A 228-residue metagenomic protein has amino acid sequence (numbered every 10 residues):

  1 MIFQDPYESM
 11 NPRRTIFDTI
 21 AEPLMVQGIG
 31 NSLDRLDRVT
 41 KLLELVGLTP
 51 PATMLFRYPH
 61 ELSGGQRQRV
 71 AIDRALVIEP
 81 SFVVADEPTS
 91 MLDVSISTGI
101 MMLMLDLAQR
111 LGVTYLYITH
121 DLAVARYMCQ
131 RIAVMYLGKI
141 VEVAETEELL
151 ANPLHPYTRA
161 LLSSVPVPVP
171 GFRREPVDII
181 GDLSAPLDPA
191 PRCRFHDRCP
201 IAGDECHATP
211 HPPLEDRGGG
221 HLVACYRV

Functional and structural regions predicted by a protein language model:
D5, D37, T53-Y58, R174: Interfacial catalytic loop of ABC nucleotide-binding domains
D5, R14-V26: Q-loop/switch helix immediately C-terminal to the Walker
D34-T53, L162-S163: Conserved ABC ATPase "signature" region
R57-L62, Q66: Conserved ABC ATPase signature
V77-S81: A short, proline-enriched helix->beta-strand linker immediately N-terminal to the Walker B motif in ABC-type P-loop
V84, P88-R174: P-loop NTP-binding/switch modules centered on Walker-like glycine-rich loops
V143-V228: Short catalytic/signature loops enriched in Gly
